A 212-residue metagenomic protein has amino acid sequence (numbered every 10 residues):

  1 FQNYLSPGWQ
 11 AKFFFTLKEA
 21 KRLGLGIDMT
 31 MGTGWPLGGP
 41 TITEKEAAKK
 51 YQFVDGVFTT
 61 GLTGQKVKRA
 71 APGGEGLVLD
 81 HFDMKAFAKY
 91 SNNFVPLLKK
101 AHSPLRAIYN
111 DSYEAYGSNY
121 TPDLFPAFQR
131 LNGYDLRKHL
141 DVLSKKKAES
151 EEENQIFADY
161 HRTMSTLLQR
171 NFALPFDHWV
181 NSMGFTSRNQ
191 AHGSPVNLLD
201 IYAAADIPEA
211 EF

Functional and structural regions predicted by a protein language model:
N3-Y160, S165-R170: Mature extracytoplasmic enzyme cores
K18, H178, D200: Surface-exposed charge patches
G24-D28, S103-A107, D177-W179, G184-R188 (+1 more regions): Beta-sheet entry/capping signal
P36-T41, Y109, M183-F212: Hydrophobic targeting/anchoring helices
P72-D80, N181, I207-F212: Acidic/glycine-enriched edge-of-secondary-structure segments
A173: Regulatory input/activation interfaces that engage signals or partners
